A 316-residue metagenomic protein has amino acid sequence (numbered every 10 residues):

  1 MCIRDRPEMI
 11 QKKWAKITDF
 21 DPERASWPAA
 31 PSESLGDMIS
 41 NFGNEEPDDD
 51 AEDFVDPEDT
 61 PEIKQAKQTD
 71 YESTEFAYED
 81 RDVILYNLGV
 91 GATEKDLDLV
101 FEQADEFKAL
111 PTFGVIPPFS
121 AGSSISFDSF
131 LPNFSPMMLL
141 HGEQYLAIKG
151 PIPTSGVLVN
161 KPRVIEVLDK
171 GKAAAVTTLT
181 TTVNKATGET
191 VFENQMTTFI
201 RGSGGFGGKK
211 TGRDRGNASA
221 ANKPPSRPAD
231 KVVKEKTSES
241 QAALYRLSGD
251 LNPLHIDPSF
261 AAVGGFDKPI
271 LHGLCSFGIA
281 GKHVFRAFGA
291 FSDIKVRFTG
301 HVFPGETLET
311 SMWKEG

Functional and structural regions predicted by a protein language model:
M1-I3: Short, small-residue-biased leader/transition segments that mark boundaries at the very start of proteins
R6-Q65, E189-H255: Segments adjacent to and within acyl-thioester-processing domains across lipid and secondary-metabolism enzymes
P7-E46, G114-P136, F266-L274, I279: Terminal targeting signals and extreme-terminal segments of soluble enzymes
D50-V157: Hydrophobic, proline/glycine-rich low-complexity stretches
D56-A104, D214-S276, H283: A contiguous, surface-exposed recognition patch within enzymatic or periplasmic domains that forms
T74, Q144, N160, V176-T178 (+3 more regions): Hydrophobic residues positioned within well-ordered beta-strands of beta-sheet architectures
S135, L140-V157, I165-G171, V284-F288 (+1 more regions): Active-site beta-strand->loop segment that positions catalytic residues and contacts the acyl thioester
P153-G202: Hydrophobic alpha-helical segments and helix pairs
